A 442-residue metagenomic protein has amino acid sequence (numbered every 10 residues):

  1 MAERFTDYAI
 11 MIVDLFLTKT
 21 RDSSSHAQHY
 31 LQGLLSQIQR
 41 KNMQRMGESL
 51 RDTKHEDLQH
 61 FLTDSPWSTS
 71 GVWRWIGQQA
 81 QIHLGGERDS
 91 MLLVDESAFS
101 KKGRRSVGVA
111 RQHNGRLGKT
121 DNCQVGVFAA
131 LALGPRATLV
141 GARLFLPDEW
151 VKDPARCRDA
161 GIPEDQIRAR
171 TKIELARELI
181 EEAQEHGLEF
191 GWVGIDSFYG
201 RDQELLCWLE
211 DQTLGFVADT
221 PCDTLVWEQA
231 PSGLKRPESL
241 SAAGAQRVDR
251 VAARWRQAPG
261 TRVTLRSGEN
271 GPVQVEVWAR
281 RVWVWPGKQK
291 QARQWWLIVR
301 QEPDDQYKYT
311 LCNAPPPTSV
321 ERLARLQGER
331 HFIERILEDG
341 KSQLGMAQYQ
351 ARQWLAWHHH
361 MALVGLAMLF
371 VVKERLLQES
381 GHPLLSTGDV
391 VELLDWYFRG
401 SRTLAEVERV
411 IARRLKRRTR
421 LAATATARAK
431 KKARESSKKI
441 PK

Functional and structural regions predicted by a protein language model:
M1-A2, S90, R322-G340: An acidic intrinsically disordered interaction segment
M1-G194, F198-L225, S232, A243-Q246 (+4 more regions): Conserved, well-structured functional cores that handle cations and Mg-NTP chemistry
V125, F332, I336, H359-G365: Catalytic-loop motifs flanking and including active-site residues across diverse enzymes
G134-G161, D165, V217-C222, V226-F332 (+3 more regions): An anionic, glycine-rich sequence signature occurring as long contiguous blocks
E204, C312, T318-Q327, S342-H359 (+1 more regions): Short, solvent-exposed helix-loop connector elements
P316, E329, I333, E338 (+3 more regions): Short, well-ordered loop/turn and helix-capping segments at boundaries between secondary-structure elements and domains
L344-L404: Basic, amphipathic alpha-helical segments enriched in Lys/Arg and hydrophobic/aromatic residues
R413-R417, L421: Eukaryote-biased recognition of C-terminal alpha-helical segments
